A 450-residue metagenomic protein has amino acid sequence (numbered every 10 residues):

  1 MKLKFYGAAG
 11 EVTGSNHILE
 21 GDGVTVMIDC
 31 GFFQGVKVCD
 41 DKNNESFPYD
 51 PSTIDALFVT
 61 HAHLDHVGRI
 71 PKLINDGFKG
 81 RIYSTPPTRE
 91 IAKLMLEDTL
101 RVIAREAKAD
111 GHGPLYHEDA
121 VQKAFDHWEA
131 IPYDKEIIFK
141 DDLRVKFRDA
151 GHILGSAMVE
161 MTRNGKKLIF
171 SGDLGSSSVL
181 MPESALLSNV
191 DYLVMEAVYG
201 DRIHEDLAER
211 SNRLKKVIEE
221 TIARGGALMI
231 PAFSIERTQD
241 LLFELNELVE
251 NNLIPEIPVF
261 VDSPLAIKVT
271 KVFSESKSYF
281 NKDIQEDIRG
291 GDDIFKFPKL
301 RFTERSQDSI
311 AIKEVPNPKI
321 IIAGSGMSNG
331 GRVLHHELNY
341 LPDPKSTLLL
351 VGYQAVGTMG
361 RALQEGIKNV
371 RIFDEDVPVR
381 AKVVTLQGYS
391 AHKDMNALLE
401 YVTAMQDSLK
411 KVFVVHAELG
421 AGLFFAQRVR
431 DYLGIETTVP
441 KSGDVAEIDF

Functional and structural regions predicted by a protein language model:
M1-S52, E129-P182, Q307-E314, I320 (+3 more regions): Core dinuclear metal-dependent hydrolase active-site scaffold
A9-E11, G21-G80, S84-D126, L174-P182 (+4 more regions): Pre-active-site segment of Zn-dependent metallo-hydrolases
I28-C30, I54-H63, I70, I82-T85 (+10 more regions): Active-site neighborhood of phospho(di)ester-bond hydrolases with catalytic His/Asp-centered motifs
L96-I153, K277-P316: Metallo-beta-lactamase
M158, S177-D262, T347-G352, V370-E436: Cap/insert and terminal regions of metallo-dependent hydrolase folds
L174, E205-S211, P298-D308, G326-N329 (+2 more regions): A general structural motif
V217-V356, R371: Hard-cation-handling environments
